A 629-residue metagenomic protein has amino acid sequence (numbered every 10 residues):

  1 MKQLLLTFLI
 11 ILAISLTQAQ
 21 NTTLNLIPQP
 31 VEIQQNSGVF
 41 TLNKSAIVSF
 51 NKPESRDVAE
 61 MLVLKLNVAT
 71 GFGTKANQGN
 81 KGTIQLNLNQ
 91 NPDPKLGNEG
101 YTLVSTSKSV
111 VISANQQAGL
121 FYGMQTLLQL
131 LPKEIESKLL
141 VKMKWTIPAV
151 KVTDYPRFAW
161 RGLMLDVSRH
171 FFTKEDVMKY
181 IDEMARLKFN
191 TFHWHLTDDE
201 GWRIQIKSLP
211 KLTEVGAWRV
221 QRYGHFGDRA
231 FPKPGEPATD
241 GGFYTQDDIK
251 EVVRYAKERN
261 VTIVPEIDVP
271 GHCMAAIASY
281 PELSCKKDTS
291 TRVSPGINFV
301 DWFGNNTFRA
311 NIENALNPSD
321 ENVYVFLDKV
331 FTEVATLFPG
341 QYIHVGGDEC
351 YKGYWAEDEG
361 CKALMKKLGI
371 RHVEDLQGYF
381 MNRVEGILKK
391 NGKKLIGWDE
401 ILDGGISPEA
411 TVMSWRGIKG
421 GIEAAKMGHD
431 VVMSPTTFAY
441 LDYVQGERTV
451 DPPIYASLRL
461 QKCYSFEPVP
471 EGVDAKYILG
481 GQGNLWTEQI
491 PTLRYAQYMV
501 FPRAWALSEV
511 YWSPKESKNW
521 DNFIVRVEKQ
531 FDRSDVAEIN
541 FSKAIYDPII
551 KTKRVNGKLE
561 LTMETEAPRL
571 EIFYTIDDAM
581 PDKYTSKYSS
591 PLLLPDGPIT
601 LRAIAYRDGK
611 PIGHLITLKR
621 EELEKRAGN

Functional and structural regions predicted by a protein language model:
M1-T23: Bacterial Sec-dependent N-terminal signal peptides
Q20-F158, Y495, Y511-A537: Contiguous, structured surface segment used for ligand recognition
L26-P28, E32, N36-V39, S49-F50 (+3 more regions): Short, compositionally stereotyped local motifs that mark structural "simplifiers"
R56-D57, F171-T173, D199-Q205, P270-A276 (+7 more regions): Flexible loop/turn segments at secondary-structure boundaries
P94-Y324, K329-Y342, R383, I387 (+1 more regions): Feature activates predominantly on carbohydrate-active enzymes
G304-P408, W415-E423: Active-site neighborhood of glycoside hydrolase catalytic domains
K394-E400, G405-A410, R416-E560: Flexible, acidic glycine-rich loops studded with aromatic residues
